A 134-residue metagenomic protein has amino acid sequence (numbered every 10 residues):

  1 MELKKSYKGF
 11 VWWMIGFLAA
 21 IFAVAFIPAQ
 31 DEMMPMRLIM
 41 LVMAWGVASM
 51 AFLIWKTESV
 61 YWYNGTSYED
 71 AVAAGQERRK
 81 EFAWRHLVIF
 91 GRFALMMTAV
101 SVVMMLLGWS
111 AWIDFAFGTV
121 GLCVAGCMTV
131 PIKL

Functional and structural regions predicted by a protein language model:
M1-G46: Long, highly hydrophobic alpha-helical transmembrane signal-anchor segments
M1-K4, V130-L134: Short, charged juxtamembrane terminal tails flanking transmembrane helices
S6-G16, A83-L95: Select subsegments of transmembrane alpha-helices in polytopic membrane proteins, especially boundary-proximal
F22, A51, T98-V102: Alpha-helical transmembrane segments of multipass membrane proteins
P28-A29, K56-E58, M104-W109, I132-K133: Short helix-capping/hinge motifs at transmembrane helix termini and TM-loop junctions
P35-L38, V42-A44, M97-V130: Hydrophobic alpha-helical transmembrane segments and immediately flanking/interface helices in integral membrane
S49-E69, I132: Membrane-water interface of transmembrane alpha-helices
Y68-H86: Short membrane-interface loop/juxtamembrane segments of multi-pass integral membrane proteins
